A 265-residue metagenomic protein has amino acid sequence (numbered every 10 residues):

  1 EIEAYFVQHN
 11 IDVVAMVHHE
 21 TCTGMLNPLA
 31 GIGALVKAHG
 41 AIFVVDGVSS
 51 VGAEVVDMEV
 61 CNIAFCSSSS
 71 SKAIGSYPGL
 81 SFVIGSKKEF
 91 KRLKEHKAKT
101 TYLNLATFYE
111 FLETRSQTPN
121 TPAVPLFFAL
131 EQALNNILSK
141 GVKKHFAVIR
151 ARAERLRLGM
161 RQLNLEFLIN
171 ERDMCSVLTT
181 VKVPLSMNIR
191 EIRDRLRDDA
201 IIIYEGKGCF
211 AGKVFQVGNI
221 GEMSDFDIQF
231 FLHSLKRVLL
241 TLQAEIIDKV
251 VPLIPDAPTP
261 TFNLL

Functional and structural regions predicted by a protein language model:
E1-S50, F65: Active-site phosphate-binding strand-loop segment of PLP-dependent enzymes
A38-H39, L163, D199, L242: Helix C-cap/helix->beta junction micro-motif
E59-S71: Conserved active-site segment immediately N-terminal to the catalytic lysine that forms the internal aldimine
S71-L158: Active-site C-terminal subdomain of aminotransferase-like
N164-L168, I201-G206: A short linear hydrophobic-aromatic micro-motif
E166-L196: Conserved PLP-binding catalytic core of the aspartate aminotransferase-like
C209, K213-L265: PLP-dependent enzyme catalytic core of the Aspartate aminotransferase-like
